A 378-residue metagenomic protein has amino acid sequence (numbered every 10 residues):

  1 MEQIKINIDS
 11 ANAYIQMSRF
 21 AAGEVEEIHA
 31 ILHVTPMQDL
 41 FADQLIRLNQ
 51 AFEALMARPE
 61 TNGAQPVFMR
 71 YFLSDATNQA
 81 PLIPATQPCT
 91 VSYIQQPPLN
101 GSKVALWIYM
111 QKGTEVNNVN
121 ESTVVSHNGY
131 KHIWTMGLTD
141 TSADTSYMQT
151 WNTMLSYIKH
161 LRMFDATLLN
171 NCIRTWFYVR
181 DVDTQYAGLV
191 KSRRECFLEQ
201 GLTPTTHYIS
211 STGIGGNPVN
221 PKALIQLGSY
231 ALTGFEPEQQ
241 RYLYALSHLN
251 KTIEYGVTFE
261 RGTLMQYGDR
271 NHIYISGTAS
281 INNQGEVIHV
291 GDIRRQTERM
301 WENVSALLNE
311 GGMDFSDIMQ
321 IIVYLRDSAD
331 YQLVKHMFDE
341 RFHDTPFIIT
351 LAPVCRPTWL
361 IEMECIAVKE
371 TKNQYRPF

Functional and structural regions predicted by a protein language model:
M1-M319, L325-F378: N-terminal presequence-like segments and the immediate start of the first folded domain
